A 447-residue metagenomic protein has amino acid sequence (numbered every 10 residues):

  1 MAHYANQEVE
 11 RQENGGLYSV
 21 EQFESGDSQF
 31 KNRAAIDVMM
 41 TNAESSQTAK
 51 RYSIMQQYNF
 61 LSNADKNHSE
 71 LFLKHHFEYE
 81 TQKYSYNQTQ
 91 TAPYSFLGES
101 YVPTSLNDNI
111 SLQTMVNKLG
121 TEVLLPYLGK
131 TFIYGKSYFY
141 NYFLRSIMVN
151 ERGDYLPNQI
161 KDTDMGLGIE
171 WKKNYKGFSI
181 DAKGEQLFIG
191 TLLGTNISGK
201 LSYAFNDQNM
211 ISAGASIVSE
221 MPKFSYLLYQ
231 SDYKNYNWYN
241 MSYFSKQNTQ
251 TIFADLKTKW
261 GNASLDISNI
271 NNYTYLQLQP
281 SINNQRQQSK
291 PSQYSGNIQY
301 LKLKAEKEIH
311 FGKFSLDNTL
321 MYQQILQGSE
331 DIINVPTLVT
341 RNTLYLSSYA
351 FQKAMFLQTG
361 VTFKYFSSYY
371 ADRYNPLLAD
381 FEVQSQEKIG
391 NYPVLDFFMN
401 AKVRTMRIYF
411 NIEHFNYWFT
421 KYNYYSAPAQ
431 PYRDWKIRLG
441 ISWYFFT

Functional and structural regions predicted by a protein language model:
A5-S53: Acidic/polar loop-and-plug regions of large Gram-negative outer-membrane beta-barrel proteins
N42, S46-Q90, V102-T447: Exposed, low-structure sequence patches enriched in small/polar residues
L97-Y101: N-terminal extension/subdomain marker
